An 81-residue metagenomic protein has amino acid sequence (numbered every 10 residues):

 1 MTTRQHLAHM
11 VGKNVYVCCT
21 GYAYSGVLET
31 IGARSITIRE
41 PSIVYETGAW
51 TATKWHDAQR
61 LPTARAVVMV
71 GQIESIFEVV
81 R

Functional and structural regions predicted by a protein language model:
T2-R81: Conserved RNA-binding domains used in RNP assembly and mRNA/RNA metabolism
